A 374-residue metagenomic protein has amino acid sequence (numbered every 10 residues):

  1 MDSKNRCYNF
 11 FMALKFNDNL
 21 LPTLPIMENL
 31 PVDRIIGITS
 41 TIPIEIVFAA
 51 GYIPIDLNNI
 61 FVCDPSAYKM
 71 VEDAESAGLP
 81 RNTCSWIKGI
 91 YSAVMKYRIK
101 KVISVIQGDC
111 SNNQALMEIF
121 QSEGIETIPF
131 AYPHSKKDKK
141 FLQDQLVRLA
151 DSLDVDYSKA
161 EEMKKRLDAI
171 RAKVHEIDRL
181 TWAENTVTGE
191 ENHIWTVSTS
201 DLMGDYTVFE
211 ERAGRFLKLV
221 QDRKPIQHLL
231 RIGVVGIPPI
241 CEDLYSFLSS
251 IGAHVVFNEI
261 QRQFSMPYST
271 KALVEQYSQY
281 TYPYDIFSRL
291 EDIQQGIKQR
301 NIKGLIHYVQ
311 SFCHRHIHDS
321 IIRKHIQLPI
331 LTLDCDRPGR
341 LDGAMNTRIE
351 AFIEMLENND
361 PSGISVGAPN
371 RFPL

Functional and structural regions predicted by a protein language model:
D2-R34, V147-M266, T281-Y282: A charged, amphipathic alpha-helical module
N5-I90: Generic N-terminal leader/targeting and pre-domain segments
S40-T41, I46-M70, L229-Q294: Redox- and metal-dependent alpha/beta enzyme cores, enriched for Fe-S-associated oxidoreductases and cofactor-handling
T83-S152: Acidic/His-rich segments in extracytoplasmic proteins that coordinate ligands and/or metal ions
G89-Y91, T281-N301, I317-H318: A short, acidic, amphipathic alpha-helical segment used as a generic capping/interface helix at domain edges
I99, I297, N301-I306: Proline-aspartate-enriched helix->loop->beta-strand connector
I321-L374: Peripheral docking tails and interdomain loops at the edges of cofactor- or intermediate-handling domains
